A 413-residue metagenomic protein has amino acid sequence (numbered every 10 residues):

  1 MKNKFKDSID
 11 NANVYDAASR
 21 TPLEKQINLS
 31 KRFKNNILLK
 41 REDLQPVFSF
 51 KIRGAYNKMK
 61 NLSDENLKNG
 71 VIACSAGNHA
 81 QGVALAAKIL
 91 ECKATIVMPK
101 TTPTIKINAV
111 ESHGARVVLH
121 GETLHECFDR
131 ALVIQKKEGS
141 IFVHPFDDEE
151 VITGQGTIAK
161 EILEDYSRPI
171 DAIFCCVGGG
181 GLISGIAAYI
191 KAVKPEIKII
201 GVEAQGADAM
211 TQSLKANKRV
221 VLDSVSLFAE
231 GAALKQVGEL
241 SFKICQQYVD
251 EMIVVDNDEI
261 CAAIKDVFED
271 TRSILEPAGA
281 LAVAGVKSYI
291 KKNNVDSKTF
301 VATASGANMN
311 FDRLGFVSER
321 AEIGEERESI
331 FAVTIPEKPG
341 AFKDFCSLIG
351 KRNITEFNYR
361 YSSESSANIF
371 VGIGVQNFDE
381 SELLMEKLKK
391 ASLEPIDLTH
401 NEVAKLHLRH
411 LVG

Functional and structural regions predicted by a protein language model:
M1-G413: PLP-dependent amino-acid enzyme catalytic core
